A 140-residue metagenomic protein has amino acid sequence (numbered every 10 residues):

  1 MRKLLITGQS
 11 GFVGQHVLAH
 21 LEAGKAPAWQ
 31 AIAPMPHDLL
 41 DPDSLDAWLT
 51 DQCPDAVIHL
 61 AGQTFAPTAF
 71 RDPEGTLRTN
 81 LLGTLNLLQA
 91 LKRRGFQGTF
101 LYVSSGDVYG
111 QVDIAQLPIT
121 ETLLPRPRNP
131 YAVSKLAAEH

Functional and structural regions predicted by a protein language model:
R2-A23: N-terminal Rossmann NAD(P)H-binding glycine-rich loop of SDR-like oxidoreductase domains
T7, I32, V57-A61, F100-G106: SDR active-site strand-loop-helix element
E22, P27-A47: Adenosine-cofactor binding site in Rossmann-like domains, unifying the SAM/SAH pocket of S-adenosylmethionine-dependent
L40, T64, V108-Y109: Conserved sequence/active-site signature of Rossmann-fold short-chain dehydrogenase/reductase
D43-T79: NAD(P)H-binding glycine-rich loop region in Rossmannoid oxidoreductase-like domains and their noncatalytic homologs
S44, L85-A90: Conserved mid-core alpha-helix of short-chain dehydrogenase/reductase
R71, R78-N86, V108-H140: Catalytic helix-loop patch of NAD(P)-dependent Rossmann-fold dehydrogenases
L91-T99: A short helix->loop->beta-strand "cap" motif at the edges of active sites that frequently abuts
